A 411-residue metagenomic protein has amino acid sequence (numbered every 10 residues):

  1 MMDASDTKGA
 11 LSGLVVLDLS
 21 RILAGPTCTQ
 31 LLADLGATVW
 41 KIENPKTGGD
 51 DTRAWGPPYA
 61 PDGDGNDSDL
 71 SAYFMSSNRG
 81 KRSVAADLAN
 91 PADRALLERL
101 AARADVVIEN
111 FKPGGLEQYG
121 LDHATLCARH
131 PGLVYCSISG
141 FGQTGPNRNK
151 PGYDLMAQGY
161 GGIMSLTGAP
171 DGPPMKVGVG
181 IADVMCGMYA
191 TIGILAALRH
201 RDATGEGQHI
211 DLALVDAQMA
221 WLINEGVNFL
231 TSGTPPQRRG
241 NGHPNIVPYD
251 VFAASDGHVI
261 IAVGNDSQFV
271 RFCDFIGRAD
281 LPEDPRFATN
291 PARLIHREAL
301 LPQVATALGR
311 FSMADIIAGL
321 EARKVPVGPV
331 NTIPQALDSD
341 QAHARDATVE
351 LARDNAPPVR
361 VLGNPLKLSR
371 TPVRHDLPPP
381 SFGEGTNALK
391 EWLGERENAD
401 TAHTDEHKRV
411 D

Functional and structural regions predicted by a protein language model:
M1-G193, A197-A203, L377, S381 (+1 more regions): N-terminal helix-loop segment corresponding to the beta1-alpha1 unit of nucleotide/adenylate-binding folds
K46, F141-G142, L214-M219, D256-H258 (+2 more regions): Glycine-rich beta-alpha junction loops
R53-P61, F229-Q237, S339-R353: Short, surface-exposed loop/helix-turn segments at secondary-structure junctions that function as lids/hinges flanking
G65-N66, F74, R239-P244, Y249-D250 (+3 more regions): Short Gly/Pro-enriched turn/cap motifs at secondary-structure boundaries
Q143, D171-V179, D202-Q218, Q237-P244 (+2 more regions): Conserved Rossmann-fold dehydrogenase catalytic segment
G187-Q208, A220-G233, C273-D280: Oxidoreductase and adenylate-handling cofactor-binding alpha/beta cores
V247-R323, V327, A399, V410: Aromatic-enriched alpha-helical interface/lid elements that frame and gate functional surfaces
A322-D376: A glycine-rich dinucleotide-binding beta-alpha-beta segment and adjacent secondary-structure elements that constitute
